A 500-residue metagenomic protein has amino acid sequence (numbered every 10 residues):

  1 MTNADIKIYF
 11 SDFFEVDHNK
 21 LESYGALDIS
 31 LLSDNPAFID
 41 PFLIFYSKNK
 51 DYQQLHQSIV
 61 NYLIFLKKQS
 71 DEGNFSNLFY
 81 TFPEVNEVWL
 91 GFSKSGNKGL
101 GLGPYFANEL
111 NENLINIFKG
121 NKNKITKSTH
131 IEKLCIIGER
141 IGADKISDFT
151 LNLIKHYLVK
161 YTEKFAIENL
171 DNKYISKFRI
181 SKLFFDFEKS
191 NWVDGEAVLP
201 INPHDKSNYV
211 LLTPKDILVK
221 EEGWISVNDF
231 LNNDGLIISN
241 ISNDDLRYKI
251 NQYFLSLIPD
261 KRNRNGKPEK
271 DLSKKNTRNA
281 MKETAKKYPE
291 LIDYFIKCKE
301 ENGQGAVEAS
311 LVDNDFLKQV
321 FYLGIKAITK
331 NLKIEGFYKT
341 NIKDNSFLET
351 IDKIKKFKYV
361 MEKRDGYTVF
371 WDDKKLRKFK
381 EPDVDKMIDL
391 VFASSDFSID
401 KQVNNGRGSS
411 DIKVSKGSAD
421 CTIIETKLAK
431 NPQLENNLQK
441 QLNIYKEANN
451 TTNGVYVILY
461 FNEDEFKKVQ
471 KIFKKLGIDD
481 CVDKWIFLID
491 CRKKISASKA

Functional and structural regions predicted by a protein language model:
M1, Y359-A500: Catalytic core segments in nucleotide and nucleic-acid processing enzymes
T2-F178: Long, contiguous, compositionally biased segments that the model treats as domain-scale units
F45, F65-G73, V85, S95 (+12 more regions): Surface-exposed polar/charged interaction patches
F118-I131, C135, F316-K333, K416-I444: Generic detector of solvent-exposed, compositionally biased contiguous segments
I146-Y157, S346-E349, K380-V384, L434: Short amphipathic alpha-helical segments
K155-V159, F347-K355, L438-Q439, K468-I472: Well-ordered, non-membrane alpha-helical segments in soluble/globular domains
I175-K189, G408-D411: Beta-rich nucleic-acid/ligand-interaction surfaces
D186-S394: The feature marks a conserved, polyanion-engaging helical scaffold used by nucleic-acid processing enzymes and innate
